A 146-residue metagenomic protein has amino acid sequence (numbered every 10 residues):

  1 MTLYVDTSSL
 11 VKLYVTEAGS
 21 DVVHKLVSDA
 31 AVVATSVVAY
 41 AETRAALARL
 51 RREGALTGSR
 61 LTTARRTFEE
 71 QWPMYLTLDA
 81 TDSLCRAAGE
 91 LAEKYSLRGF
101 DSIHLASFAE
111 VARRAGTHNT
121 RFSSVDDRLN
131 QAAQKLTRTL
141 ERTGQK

Functional and structural regions predicted by a protein language model:
M1-A39, L50-T63, R138, G144: Short, well-structured N-terminal submotif of metal-dependent ribonuclease cores
T2, A106, E110-K146: Acidic, PIN/NYN-like endoribonuclease modules and their adjacent C-terminal/linker elements
V5, T35, D79, G99-S102 (+1 more regions): Short beta-strand scaffold positions
S8, A48, G89-A92, A109: Amphipathic alpha-helical segments within well-ordered protein domains
K25, T35, G58-T63, T67-L78 (+2 more regions): Anionic, Ser/Thr-rich low-complexity intrinsically disordered regions
A30-V33, M74-L76, G116-R121: Short active-site oxyanion
Y40, W72-Y95, S102-S107: Acidic catalytic patch
A45-R52, A109-R113: Short glycine/serine- and small hydrophobic-enriched flexible loop segments
